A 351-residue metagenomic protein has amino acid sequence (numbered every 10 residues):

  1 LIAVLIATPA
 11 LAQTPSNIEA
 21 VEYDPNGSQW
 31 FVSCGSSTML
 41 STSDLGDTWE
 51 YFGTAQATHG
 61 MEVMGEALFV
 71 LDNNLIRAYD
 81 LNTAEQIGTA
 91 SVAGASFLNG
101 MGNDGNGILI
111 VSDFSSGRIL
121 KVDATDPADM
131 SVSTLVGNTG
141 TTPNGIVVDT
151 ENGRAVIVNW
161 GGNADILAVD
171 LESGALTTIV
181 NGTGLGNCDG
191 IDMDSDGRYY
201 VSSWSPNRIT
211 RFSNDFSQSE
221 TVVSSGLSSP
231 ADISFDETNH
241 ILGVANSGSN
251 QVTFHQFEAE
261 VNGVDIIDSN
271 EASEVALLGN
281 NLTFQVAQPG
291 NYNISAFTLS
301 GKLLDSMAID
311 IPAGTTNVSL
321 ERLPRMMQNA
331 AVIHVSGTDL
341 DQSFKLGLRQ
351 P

Functional and structural regions predicted by a protein language model:
Q13-T14, G46-G53, E85-S91, M130-G137 (+2 more regions): A short beta-strand motif characteristic of beta-propeller blades
T14-S28, G35, G53-N73, V92-L109 (+4 more regions): Beta-rich, blade/repeat-based domains predominating in secreted/periplasmic proteins but also intracellular
T38-L40, I76-R77, G117-I119, N163-I166 (+2 more regions): Structural signal for beta-propeller blades
S43-D47, D80-E85, D123-A128, D170-G174 (+2 more regions): Short loop/turn segments that connect beta-strands within beta-propeller blades
A78-V122: Hydrophobic alpha-helical segments and helix pairs
E258-N281, K302, S343-P351: Residue-level detector of functionally pivotal "anchor" positions at catalytic/ligand-binding pockets or at interdomain
F297-L303, A331: Short, glycine-anchored, charge-dense loop/turn motifs used at functional sites
L303-M326, L340: Glycine-centered tight-turn motifs at strand-turn-strand junctions
